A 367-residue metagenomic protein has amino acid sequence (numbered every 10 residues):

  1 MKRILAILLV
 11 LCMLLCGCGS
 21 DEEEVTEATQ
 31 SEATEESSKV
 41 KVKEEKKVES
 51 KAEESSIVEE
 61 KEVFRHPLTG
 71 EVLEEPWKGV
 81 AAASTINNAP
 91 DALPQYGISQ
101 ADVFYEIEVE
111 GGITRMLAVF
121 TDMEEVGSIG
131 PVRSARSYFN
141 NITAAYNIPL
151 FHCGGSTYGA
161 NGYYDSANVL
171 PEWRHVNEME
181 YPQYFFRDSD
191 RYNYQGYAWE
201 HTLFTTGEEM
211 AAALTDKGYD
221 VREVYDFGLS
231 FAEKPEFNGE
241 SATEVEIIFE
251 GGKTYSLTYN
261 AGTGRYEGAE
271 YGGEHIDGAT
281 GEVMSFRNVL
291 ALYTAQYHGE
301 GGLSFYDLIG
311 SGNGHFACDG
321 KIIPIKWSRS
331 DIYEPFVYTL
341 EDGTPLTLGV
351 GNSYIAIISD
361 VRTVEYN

Functional and structural regions predicted by a protein language model:
K2, S38-E45, S50, F186 (+2 more regions): Short, intrinsically disordered low-complexity segments
K2-L9: Sec-dependent signal peptide recognition, specifically the positively charged N-region followed immediately by
L11-C12, R191: Short N-terminal leader segment in a subset of presequences, especially plant chloroplast and some mitochondrial
C12, E22-E23, E27, A212-D216: Polar/charged alpha-helical tracts
L14-G17: C-terminal motif of bacterial Sec signal peptides marking the signal peptidase cleavage site
E22-G70: N-terminal, intrinsically disordered, polar/charged segments of Gram-positive cell-envelope systems that serve as
E53-A101, Y105, E110-N367: A surface/extracellular/periplasmic glyco- and lipid-processing/surface-interacting theme
